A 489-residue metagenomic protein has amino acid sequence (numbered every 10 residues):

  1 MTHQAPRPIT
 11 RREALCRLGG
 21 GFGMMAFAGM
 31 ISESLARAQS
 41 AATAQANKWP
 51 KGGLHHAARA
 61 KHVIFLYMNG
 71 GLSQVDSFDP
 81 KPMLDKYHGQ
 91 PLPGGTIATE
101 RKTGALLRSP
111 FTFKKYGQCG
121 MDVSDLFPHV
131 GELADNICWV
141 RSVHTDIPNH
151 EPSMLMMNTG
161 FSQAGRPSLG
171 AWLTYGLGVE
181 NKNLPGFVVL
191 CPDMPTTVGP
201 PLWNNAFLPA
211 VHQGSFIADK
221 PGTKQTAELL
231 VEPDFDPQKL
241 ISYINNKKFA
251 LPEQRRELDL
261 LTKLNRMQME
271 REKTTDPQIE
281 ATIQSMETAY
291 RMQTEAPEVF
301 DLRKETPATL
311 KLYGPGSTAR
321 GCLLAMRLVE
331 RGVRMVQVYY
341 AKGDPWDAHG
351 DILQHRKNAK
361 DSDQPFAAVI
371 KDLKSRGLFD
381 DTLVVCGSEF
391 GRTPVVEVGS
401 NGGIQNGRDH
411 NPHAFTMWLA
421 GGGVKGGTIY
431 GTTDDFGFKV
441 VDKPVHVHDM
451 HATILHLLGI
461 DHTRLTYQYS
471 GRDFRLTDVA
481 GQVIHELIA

Functional and structural regions predicted by a protein language model:
M1-A489: Ligand-binding pockets and gating/stacking loops
